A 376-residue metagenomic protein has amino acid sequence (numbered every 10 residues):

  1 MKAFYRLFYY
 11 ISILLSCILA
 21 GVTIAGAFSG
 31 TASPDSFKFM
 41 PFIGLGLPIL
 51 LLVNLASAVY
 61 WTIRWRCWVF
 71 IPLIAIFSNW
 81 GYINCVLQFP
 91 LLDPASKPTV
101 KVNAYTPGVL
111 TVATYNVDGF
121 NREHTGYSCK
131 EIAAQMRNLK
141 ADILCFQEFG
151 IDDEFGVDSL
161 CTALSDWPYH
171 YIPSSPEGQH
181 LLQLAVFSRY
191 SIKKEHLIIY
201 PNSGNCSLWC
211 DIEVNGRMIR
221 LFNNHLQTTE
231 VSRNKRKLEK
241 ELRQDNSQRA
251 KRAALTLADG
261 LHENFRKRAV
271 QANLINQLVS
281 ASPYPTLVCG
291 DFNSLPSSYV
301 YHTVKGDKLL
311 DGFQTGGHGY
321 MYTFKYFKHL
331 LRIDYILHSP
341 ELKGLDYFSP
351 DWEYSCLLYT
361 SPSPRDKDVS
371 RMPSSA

Functional and structural regions predicted by a protein language model:
S12-R64: Membrane-embedded alpha-helical segments of integral membrane proteins
S36-L45, Y169-V186, A258-L287, F292-Y354: Active site of divalent-metal-dependent phosphoester/diester hydrolases
V53-L55, Y60-D93: Transmembrane alpha-helices and immediately adjacent membrane-cytoplasm interface residues in multi-pass integral
I76-P107, E123-T125, A133-R137, I143-E239 (+2 more regions): Structured beta-strand-rich core segments of catalytic domains in phosphoester-bond hydrolases
T114-C129, I151, E230-N264: Acidic/histidine-rich helix-loop elements that form or flank divalent-metal/phosphate-binding sites at the catalytic
V117, F149, L226, D291-F292: Active-site metal-binding loops of divalent metal-dependent hydrolases
Y359-D368: Conserved small/polar residues in nucleotide/adenosyl-binding loops
S370-A376: Hydrophobic alpha-helical segments, chiefly the membrane-spanning helices and signal/signal-anchor peptides
